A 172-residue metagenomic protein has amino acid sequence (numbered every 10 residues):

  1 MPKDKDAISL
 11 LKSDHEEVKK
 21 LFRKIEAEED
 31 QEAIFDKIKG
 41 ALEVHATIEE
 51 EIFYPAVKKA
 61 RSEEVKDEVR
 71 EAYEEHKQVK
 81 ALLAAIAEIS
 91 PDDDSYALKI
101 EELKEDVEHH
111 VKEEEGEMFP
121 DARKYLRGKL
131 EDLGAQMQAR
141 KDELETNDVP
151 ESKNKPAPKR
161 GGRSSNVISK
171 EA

Functional and structural regions predicted by a protein language model:
M1-A172: Small-residue-biased structural context
